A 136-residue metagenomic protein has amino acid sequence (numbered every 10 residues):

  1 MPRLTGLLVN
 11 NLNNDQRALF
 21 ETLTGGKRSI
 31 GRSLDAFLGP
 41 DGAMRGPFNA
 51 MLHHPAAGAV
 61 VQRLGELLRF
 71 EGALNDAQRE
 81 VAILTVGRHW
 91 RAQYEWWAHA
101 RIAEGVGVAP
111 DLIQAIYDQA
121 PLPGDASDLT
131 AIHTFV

Functional and structural regions predicted by a protein language model:
M1-L74, S127-T130: Mobile cap/lid helix-loop segments that border enzyme active or cofactor-binding sites and regulate substrate access
L34, L38, E104, P110 (+1 more regions): Aromatic-anchored, charged helix-turn/loop surface patch used as a conserved interaction hotspot
L38-P40, H99-G105, I132: Juxtamembrane/interface motifs at transmembrane-helix termini
F48-N49, G65-E66, I83, A100-E104 (+1 more regions): Amphipathic alpha-helical segments within well-ordered protein domains
A57-V60, L74, E80, V86-L112: Conserved alpha-helical segments that form or flank metal/cofactor-binding pockets of metalloenzymes
L67-L68, R88-H89, Q119-G124: A short structural micro-motif
Q78-V81, T85, I132-V136: Short, contiguous, well-ordered secondary-structure segments
L112-V136: Alpha-helical ds-nucleic-acid-binding substructure associated with the helix-hairpin-helix region of base-excision DNA
